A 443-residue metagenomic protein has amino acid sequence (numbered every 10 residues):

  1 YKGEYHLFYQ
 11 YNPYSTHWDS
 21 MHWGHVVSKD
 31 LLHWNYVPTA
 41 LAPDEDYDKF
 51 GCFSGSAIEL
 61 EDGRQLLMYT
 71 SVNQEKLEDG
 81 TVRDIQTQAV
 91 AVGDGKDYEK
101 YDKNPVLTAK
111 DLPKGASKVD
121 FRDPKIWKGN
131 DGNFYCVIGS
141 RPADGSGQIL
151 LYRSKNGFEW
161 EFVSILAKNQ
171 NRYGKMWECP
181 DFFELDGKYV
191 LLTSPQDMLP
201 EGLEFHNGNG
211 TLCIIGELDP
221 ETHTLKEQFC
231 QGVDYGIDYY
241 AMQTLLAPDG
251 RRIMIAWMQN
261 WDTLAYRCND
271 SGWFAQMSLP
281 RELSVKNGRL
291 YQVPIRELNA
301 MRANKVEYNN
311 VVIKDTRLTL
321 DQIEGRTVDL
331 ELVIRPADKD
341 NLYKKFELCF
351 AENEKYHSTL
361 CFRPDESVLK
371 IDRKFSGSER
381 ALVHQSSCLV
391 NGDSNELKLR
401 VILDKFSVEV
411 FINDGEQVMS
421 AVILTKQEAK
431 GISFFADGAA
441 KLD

Functional and structural regions predicted by a protein language model:
Y1-D123, K128-Y173, E184-Y235, M258-N309 (+3 more regions): Beta-rich carbohydrate-recognition and catalytic domains
M176-W177: A short, glycine/Asx- and small/polar-enriched loop/turn that sits immediately N-terminal to a beta-strand
N209-D443: Beta-rich accessory regions
